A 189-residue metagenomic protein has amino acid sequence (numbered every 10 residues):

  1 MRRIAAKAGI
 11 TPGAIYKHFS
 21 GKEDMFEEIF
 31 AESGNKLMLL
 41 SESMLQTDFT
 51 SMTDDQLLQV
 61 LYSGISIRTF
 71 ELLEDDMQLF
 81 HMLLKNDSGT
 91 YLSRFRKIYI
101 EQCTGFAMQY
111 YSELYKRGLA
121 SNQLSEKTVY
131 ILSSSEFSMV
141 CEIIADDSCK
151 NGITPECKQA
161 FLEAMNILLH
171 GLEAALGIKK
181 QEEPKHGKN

Functional and structural regions predicted by a protein language model:
M1, A31-M38, E42-L45: Short, basic, alpha-helical segments at the C-terminal edge of helix-turn-helix-like DNA-binding modules
M1-D24, E28: Helix-turn-helix
E28, E42-D75: Hydrophobic alpha-helical connector segments
M44-M52, F80-D87, L114, I143-N151 (+1 more regions): Secondary-structure edge/capping motif, primarily at the C-terminal ends of alpha-helices and the immediately following
S63, I67, I100-S112, S133 (+2 more regions): An amphipathic alpha-helix signature
E71-D75, G89-R117, K127-S134: Amphipathic alpha-helical packing segments from all-alpha helical-bundle domains
L83-I100, E156-A175: C-terminal/domain-terminus segments
L114-I167, A175-N189: Hydrophobic/aromatic-rich alpha-helical bundle segments in the mid-to-C-terminal region
